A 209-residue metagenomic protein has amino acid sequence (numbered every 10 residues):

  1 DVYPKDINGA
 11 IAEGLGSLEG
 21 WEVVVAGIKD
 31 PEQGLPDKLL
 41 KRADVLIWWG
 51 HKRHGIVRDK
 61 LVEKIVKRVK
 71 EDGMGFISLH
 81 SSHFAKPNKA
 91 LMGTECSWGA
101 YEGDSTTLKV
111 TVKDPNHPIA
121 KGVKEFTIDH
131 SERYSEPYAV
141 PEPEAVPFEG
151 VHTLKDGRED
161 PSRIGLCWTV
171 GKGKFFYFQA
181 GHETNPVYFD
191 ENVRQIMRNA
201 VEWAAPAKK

Functional and structural regions predicted by a protein language model:
D1-A85, V187: Helical hinge/lid and interdomain linker segments adjacent to catalytic or ligand-binding clefts that mediate domain
V2-Y3, T107, T111, Y188-F189: A general boundary/transition motif marking the beginning of the first structured unit of a protein
E13-L18, E22-V24, W98-Y177: Catalytic beta-strand/loop cores that center a nucleophilic Ser/Cys/Thr and support acyl-enzyme chemistry
S17, G27, K155-R163, T169-K209: Extracellular ligand-binding/catalytic regions of CAZymes and related secreted enzymes and adhesion modules
W48-H51, K124, A180-E183: A broad detector of the eukaryotic-type serine/threonine protein kinase catalytic domain
K52-E125: A glycine-rich, often tryptophan-bearing local segment used as a flexible ligand/cofactor-contacting loop or short
S81, G150, A180: Active-site donor-binding loop signature of nucleotide-sugar glycosyltransferases
K89, H130, V187-D190: A short, polar/proline- and glycine-enriched secondary-structure boundary/capping micro-motif
